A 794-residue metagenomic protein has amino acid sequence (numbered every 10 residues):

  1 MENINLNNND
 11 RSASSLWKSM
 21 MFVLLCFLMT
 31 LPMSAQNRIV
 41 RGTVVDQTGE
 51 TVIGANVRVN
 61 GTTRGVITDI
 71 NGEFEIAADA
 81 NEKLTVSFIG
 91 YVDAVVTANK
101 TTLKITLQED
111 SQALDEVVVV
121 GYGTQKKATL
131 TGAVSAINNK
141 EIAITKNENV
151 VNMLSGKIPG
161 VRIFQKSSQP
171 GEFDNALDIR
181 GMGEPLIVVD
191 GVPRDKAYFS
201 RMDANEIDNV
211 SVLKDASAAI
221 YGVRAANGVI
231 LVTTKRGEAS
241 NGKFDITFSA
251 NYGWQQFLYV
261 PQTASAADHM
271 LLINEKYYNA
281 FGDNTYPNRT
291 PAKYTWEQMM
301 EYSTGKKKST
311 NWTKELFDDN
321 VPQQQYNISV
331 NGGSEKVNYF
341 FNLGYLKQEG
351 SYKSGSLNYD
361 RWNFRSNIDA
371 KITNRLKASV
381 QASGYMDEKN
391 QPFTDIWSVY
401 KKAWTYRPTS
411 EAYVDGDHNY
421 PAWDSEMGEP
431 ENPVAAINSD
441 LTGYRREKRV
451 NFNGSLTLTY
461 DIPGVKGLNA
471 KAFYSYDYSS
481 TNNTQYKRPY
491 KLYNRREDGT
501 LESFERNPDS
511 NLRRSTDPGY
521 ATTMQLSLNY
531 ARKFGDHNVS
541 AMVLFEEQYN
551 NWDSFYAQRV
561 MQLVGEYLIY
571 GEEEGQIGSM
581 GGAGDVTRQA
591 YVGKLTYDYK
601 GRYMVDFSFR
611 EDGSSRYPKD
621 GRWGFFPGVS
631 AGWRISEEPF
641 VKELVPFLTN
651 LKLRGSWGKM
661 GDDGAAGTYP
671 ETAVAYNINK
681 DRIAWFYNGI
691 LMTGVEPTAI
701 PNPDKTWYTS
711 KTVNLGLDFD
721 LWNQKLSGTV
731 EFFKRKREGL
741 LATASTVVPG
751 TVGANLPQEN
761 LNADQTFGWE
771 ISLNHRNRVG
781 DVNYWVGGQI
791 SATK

Functional and structural regions predicted by a protein language model:
M1-R365, K377-S379, Y784-V786: Short, small/polar-rich motifs associated with maturation and membrane association, primarily at protein termini
V23-C26, K401, V414, G694-E696: Residue-level detector of alpha-helical transmembrane segments in integral membrane proteins
I142, N367-L376, Q381-M386, T394-S398 (+3 more regions): Extracellular/periplasmic, surface-exposed regions of secreted and cell-surface proteins
Q255-Y259, D387, D663: A short beta-to-alpha transition loop/helix N-cap that caps and shapes the active-site region
N284-T310, Q325, S398-A436: Acidic, glycine-rich flexible loop segments
L492-Y493: Active-site-proximal polar cores
